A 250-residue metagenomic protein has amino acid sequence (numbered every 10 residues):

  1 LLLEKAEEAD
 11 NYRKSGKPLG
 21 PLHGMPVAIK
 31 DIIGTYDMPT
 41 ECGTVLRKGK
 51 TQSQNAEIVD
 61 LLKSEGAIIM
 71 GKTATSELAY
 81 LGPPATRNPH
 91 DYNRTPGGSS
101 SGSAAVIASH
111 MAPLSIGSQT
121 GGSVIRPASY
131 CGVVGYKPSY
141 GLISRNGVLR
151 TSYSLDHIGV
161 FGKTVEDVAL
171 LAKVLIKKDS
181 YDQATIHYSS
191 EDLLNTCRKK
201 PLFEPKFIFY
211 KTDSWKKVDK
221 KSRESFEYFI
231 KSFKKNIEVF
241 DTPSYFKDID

Functional and structural regions predicted by a protein language model:
L1-T51, L78-Y80, R198, F226: Short, well-ordered alpha-helical
L3-D10, V59-D60, A169-A172, I230: Non-transmembrane alpha-helical segments in soluble domains of secreted/periplasmic/extracellular proteins
E7, D192-L194, V218-S244: Acyltransferase
L19-L22, K63, I107-A108, P201-L202: Extracellular/periplasmic catalytic domains that process cell-envelope and extracellular macromolecules
Q54-L175: Short glycine/serine-rich loop segments
K137-E224: A short helix-breaking turn/cap at a secondary-structure junction
Y245-D250: Short, intrinsically disordered, charge-balanced linker/junction segments flanking boundaries in proteins
